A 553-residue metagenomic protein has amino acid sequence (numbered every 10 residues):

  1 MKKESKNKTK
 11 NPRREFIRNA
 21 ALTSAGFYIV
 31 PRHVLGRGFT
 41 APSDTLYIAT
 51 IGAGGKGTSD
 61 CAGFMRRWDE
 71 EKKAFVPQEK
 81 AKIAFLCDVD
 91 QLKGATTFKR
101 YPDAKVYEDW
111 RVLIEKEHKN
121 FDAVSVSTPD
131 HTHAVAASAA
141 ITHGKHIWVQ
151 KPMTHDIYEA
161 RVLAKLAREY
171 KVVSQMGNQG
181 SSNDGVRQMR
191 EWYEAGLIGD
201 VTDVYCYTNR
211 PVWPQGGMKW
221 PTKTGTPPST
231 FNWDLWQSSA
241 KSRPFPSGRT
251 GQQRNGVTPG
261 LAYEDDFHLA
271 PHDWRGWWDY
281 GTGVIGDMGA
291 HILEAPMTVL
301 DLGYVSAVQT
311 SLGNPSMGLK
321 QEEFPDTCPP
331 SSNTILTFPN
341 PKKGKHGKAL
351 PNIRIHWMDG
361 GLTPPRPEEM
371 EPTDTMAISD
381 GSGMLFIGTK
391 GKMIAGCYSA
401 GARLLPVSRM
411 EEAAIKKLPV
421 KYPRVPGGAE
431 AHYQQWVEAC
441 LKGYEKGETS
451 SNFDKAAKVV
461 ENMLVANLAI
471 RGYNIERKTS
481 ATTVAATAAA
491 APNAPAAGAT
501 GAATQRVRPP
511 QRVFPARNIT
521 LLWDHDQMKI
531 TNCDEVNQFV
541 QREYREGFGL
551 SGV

Functional and structural regions predicted by a protein language model:
K2-V149, Y158-V173, T487-T500, T504: N-terminal glycine-/serine-/threonine-rich beta1-alpha1-beta2 phosphate-ribose binding loop of Rossmann-like
I17, M65, F98, R111-I114 (+11 more regions): Non-transmembrane alpha-helical segments in soluble domains of secreted/periplasmic/extracellular proteins
Y47-I51, I83-D88, V106, S125-S127 (+10 more regions): Structural recognition of the beta-strand scaffold that forms the well-ordered cores of secreted hydrolase catalytic
A53, T224-G225, S229-N452, K458-D526 (+1 more regions): Glycine-rich, aromatic-lined ligand/substrate-binding cores of catalytic and carbohydrate-binding domains
D90-K93, S127-H133, M153-H155, A160 (+4 more regions): Short, solvent-exposed turn/loop segments enriched in Gly/Ser/Thr/Pro and often Arg
V106, H133, S182-G185, A429 (+1 more regions): Conserved donor sugar-nucleotide recognition element shared by glycan-biosynthetic enzymes
H146-W148, T154-S238: A contiguous active-site-proximal alpha/beta segment in oxidoreductase catalytic domains
